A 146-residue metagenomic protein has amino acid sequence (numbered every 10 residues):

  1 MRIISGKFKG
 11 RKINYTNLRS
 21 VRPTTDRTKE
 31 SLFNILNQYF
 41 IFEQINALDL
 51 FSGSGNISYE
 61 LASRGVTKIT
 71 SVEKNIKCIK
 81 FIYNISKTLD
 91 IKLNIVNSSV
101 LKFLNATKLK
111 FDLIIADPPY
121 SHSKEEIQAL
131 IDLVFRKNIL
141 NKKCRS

Functional and structural regions predicted by a protein language model:
M1-S146: Class I S-adenosyl-L-methionine-dependent methyltransferase catalytic core
